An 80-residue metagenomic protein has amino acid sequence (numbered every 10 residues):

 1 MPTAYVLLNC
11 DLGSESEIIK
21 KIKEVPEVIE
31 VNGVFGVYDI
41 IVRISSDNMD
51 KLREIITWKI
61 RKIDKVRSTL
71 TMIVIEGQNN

Functional and structural regions predicted by a protein language model:
M1-N80: A compositional/biophysical signature of low hydrophobicity enriched in polar/charged and small residues
